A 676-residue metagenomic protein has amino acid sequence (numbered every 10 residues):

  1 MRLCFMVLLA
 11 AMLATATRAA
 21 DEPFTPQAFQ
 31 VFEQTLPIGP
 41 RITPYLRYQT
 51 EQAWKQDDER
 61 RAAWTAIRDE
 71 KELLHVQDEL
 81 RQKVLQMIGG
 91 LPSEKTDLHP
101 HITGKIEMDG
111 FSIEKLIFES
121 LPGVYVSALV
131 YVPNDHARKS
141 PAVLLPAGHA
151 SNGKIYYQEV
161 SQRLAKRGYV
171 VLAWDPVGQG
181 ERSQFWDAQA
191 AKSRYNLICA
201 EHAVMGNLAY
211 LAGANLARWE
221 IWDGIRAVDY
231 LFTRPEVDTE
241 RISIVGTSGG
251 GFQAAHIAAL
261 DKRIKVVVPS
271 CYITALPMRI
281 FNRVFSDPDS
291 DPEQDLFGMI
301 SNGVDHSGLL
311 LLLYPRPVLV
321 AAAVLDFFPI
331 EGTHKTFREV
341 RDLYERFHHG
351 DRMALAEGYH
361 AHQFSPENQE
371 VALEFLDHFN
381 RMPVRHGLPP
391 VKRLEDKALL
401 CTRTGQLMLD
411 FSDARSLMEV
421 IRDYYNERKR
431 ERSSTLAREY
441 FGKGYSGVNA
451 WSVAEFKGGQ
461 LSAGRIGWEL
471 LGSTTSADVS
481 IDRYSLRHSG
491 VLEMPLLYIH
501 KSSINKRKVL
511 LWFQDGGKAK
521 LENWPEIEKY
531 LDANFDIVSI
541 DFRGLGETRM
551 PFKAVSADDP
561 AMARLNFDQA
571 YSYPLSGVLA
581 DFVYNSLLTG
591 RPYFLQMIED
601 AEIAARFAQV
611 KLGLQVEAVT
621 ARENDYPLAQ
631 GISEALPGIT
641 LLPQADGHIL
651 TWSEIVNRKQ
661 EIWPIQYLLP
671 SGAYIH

Functional and structural regions predicted by a protein language model:
C4-A14: Bacterial N-terminal signal peptides
A19-Y125, H306, Y314-P495, I499-L510 (+5 more regions): Alpha/beta-hydrolase-fold serine-hydrolase catalytic core, especially in secreted/extracellular enzymes
K71, Q162, A255-H256, L311 (+3 more regions): Alpha-helical segments flanking ligand/cofactor-binding loops in enzyme cores
Y131, P146, W174, V245-T247 (+10 more regions): Generic beta-strand/beta-sheet core signal
A137-T233, L276-P288, N505-F607, K611 (+1 more regions): Cap/lid segment of the alpha/beta-hydrolase catalytic domain
W219, R226-N302, A604-P670: Primarily recognizes the serine-hydrolase "nucleophile elbow" in alpha/beta-hydrolase and SGNH/GDSL folds
L296-L310, R341: Alpha-helical scaffolding within the catalytic cores of extracellular/periplasmic polymer-degrading hydrolases
